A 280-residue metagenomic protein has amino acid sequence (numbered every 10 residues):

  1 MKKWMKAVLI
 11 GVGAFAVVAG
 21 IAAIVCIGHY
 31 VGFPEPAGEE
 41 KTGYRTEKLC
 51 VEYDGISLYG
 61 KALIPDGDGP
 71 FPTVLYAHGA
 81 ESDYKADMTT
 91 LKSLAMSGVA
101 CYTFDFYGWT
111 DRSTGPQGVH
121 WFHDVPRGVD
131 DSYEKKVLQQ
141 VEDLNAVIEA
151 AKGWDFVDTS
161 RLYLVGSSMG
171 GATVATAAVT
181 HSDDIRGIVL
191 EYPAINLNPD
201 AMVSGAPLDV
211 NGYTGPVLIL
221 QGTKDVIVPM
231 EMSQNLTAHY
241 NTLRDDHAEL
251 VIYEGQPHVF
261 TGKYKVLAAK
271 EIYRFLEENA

Functional and structural regions predicted by a protein language model:
M1-V18: N-terminal Sec-pathway targeting helices
Y30-G67: N-terminal cap/lid segment of alpha/beta-hydrolase-fold proteins
I56-L58, P70, V74-G153: Serine-hydrolase catalytic machinery in alpha/beta-hydrolase-like enzymes
A146-D209: Primarily recognizes the serine-hydrolase "nucleophile elbow" in alpha/beta-hydrolase and SGNH/GDSL folds
L197, K224-V228, H258: Acidic catalytic loop of the alpha/beta-hydrolase fold
Y213, I219-Q221, D225: Short beta-strand/loop motif that positions the catalytic acidic residue of the alpha/beta-hydrolase fold
G215, P229-H239: Short alpha-helix in the alpha/beta-hydrolase fold that links the catalytic acid
L243-A280: C-terminal catalytic histidine-bearing segment of alpha/beta-hydrolase fold enzymes
